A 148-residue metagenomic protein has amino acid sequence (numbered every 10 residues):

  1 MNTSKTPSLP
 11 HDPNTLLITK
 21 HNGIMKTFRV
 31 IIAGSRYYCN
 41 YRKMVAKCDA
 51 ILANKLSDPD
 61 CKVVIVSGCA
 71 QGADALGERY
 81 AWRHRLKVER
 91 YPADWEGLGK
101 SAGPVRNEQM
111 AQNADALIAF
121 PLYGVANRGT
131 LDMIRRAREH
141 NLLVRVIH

Functional and structural regions predicted by a protein language model:
D12-I24: Short, Lys/Arg-enriched N-terminal segments with co-localized hydrophobic residues within the first ~10-30 amino acids
I24-T27, Y37-H148: Acidic/glycine-enriched connector segments
